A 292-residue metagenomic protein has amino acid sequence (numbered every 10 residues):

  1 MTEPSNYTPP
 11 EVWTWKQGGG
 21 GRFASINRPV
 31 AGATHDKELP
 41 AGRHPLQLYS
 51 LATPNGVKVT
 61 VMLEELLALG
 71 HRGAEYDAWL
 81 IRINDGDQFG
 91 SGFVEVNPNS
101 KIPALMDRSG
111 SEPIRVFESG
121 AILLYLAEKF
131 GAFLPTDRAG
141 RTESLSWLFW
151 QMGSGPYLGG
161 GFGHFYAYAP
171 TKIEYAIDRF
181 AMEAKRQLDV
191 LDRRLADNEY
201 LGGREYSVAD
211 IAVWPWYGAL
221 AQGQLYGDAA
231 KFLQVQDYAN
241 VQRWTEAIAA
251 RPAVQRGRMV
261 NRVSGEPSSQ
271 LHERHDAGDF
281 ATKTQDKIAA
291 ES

Functional and structural regions predicted by a protein language model:
M1-D178, M182-K185, T284-S292: GST-like domain detector, emphasizing the conserved glutathione-binding G-site in the N-terminal thioredoxin-like
T2-S5, S146-P252, S292: GST-like fold's C-terminal all-alpha helical module
R22-S25, N261-S292: Acidic/histidine-enriched, glycine/proline-rich intrinsically disordered or flexible terminal extensions
I81, S91-V94, I114, G131-A132 (+5 more regions): Flexible, active-site-adjacent loop/turn segments at secondary-structure boundaries
R82, V208, N261-R262: Short, solvent-exposed turn/loop segments enriched in Gly/Ser/Thr/Pro and often Arg
E95, A250, M259-V260: Phosphate-coordinating loops and pocket residues in cytosolic domains that bind phosphorylated ligands
Q255-R256: C-terminal anion-handling pockets and recognition modules
